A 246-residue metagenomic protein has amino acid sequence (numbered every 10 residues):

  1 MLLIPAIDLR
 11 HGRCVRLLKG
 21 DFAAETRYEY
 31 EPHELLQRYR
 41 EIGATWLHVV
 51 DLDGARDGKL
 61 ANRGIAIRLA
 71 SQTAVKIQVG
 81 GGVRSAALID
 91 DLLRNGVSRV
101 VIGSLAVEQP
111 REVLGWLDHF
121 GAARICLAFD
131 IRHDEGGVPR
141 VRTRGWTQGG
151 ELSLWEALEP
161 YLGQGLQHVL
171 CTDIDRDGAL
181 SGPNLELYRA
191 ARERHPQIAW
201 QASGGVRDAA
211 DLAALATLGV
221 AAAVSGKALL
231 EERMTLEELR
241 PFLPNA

Functional and structural regions predicted by a protein language model:
L2-A6, W46, A74-Q78, S98-V101 (+5 more regions): Structural preference for beta-strand elements that scaffold enzyme active sites
D8, Y39, L47, V79 (+6 more regions): Conserved, mostly hydrophobic/aromatic
R10-V15, K19-A23, L93, V97-D177: Conserved anion-binding
W46-G64, S104, L170-S181: Glycine-rich, proline-tolerant flexible connector loops at the mouths of alpha/beta enzymes
D53, A61-F120: Glycine/small-residue-rich loop that forms an oxyanion/phosphate-binding "nest" at active or ligand-binding sites
L60-I67, G150-W155, S181-R189: Charged helix-capping and loop-helix junction motifs
T73, I77-V100, E186-A223: Catalytic cores of alpha/beta
E112-F120, A216-T217, A222-A246: C-terminal helical cap(s) of enzyme catalytic domains, especially alpha/beta-barrels
